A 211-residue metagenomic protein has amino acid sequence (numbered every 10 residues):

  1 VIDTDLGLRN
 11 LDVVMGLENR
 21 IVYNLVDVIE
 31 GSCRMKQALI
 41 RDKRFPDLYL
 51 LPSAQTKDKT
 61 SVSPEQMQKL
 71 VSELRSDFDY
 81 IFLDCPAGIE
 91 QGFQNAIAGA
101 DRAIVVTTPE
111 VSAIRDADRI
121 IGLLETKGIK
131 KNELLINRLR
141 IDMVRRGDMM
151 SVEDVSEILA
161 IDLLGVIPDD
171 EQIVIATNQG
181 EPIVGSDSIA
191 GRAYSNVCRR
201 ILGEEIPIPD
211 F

Functional and structural regions predicted by a protein language model:
I2-T4, V106: The conserved SAM/SAH-binding core of class I Rossmann-like methyltransferase domains, concentrating on the hydrophobic
T4-S76, E171, I175-Q179, V184: P-loop/Walker-type NTP enzyme "switch/lid" segment
S32, M67, D148, D187-Y194: Generic structural signal for well-ordered, non-membrane alpha-helical segments in soluble metabolic enzymes
V62, R115, M150, G185 (+1 more regions): Conserved active-site and cofactor/substrate-binding residues in soluble primary-metabolism enzymes
E65, K69, E73-S76, Y80 (+2 more regions): Conserved catalytic-core segment of NTP-binding enzymes
Q179-F211: NTP-binding/hydrolysis catalytic cores, primarily Walker-type P-loop NTPases
